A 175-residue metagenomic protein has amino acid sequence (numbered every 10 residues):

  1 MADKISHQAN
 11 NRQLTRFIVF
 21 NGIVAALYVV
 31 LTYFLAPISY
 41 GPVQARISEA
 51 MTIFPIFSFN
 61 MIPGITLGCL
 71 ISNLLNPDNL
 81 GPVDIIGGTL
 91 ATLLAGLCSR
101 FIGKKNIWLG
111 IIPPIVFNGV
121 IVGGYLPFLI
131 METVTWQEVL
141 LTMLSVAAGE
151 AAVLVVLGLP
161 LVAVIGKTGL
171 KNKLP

Functional and structural regions predicted by a protein language model:
A2-I56, N60: Hydrophobic transmembrane alpha-helices
S6-N10, L14, T66, K104 (+2 more regions): Juxtamembrane loop-helix boundary motifs flanking transmembrane segments in multi-pass membrane proteins
Y28-T32, I65-N73: Small-polar-interrupted transmembrane alpha-helices in polytopic inner-membrane proteins
P37-P42, L70-L94, R100-P175: Membrane-embedded alpha-helical hairpins and interfacial helices in multi-pass inner-membrane proteins
F57-I65, N118-G123: A generic, lipid-embedded transmembrane alpha helix
